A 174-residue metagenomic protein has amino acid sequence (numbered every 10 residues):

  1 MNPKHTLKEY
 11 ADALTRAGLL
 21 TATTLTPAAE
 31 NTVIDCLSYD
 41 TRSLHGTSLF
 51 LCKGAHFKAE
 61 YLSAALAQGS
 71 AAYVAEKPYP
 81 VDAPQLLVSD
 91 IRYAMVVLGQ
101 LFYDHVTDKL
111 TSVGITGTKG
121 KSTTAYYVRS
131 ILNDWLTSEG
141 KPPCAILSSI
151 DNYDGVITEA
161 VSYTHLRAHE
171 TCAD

Functional and structural regions predicted by a protein language model:
M1-V97, L101: N-terminal leader/targeting and accessory segments in enzymes
A94-D174: Phosphate-binding loop of NTP-binding sites
